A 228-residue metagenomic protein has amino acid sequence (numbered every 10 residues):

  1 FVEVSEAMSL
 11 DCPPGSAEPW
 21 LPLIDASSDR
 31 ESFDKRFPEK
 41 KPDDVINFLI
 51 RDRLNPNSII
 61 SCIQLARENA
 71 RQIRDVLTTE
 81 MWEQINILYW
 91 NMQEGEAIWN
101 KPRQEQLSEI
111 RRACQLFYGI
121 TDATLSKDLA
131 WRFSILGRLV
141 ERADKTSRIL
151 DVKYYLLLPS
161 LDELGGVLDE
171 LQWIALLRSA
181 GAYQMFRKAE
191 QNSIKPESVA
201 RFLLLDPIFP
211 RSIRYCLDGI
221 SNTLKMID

Functional and structural regions predicted by a protein language model:
F1-D228: Alpha-helical transmembrane segments and their helix-helix packing motifs
